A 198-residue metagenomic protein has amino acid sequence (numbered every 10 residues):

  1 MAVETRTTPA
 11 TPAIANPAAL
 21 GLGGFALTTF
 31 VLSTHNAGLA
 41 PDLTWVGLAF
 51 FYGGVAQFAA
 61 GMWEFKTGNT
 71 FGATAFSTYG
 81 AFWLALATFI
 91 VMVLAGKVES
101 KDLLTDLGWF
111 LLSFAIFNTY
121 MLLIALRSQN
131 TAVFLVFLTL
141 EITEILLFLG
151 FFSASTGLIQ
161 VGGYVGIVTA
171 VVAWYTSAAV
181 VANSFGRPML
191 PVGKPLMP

Functional and structural regions predicted by a protein language model:
M1-A60, E64, L196: N-terminal topogenic module of multi-pass integral membrane proteins
A18-G21, L104-L111, A125, Q129-F137: Intrinsic, low-complexity N-terminal interaction/targeting segments
P41-G54, S100-F114, F137, G163-I167: Structural signature of hydrophobic alpha-helical transmembrane segments
Q57-T67, T119-R127, A178-V180: C-terminal ends of transmembrane helices
T70-Y79, T131-L138: Cytoplasmic-side transmembrane-helix entry/capping segments in multi-pass membrane proteins
A81-L111: Helix-adjacent hinge/juxtasegments
W109-Y120, T131-F152, L158-A179: Alpha-helical membrane segments in multi-pass integral membrane proteins
R187-P198: Short, highly charged, low-complexity non-transmembrane loops/tails of multi-pass membrane proteins
